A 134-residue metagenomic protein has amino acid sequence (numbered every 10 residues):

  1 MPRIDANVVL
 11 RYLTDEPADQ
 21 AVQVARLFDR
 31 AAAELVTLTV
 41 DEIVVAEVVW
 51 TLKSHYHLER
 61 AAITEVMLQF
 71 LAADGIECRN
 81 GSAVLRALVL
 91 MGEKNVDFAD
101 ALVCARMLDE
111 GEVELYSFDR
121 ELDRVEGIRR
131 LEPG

Functional and structural regions predicted by a protein language model:
M1, C104-G134: Acidic, PIN/NYN-like endoribonuclease modules and their adjacent C-terminal/linker elements
M1-V40, H55-A62, P133-G134: Short, well-structured N-terminal submotif of metal-dependent ribonuclease cores
I4, T39-V40, C78, F98 (+1 more regions): Short beta-strand scaffold positions
V9, V45, L122-D123: A generic structural signal for short hydrophobic patches within well-formed alpha-helices
H57-L71, G75: Glycine/small-residue-rich phosphate/adenosyl-binding loop
G75-E114: Active-site neighborhoods of divalent-metal-dependent phosphate/nucleic-acid chemistry enzymes
